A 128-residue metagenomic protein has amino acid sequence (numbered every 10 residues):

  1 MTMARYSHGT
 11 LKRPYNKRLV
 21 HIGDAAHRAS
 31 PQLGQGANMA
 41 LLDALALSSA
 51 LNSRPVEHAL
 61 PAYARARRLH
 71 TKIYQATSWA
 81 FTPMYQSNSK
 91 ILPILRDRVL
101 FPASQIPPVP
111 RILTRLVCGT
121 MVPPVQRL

Functional and structural regions predicted by a protein language model:
M1-M39, L45-P55: FAD/FMN-dependent oxidoreductases across multiple families
G34, S49-L128: C-terminal helical "tail/cap" subdomain of flavin- and related membrane-associated enzymes
